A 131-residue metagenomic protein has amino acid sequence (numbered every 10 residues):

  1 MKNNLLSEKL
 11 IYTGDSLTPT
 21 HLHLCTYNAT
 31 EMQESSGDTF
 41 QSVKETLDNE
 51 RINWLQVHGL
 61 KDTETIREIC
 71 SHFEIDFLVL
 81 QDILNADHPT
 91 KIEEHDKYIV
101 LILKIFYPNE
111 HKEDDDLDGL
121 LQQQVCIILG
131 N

Functional and structural regions predicted by a protein language model:
M1-N131: Peripheral, non-transmembrane regulatory/ligand-interaction domains of membrane transport proteins
